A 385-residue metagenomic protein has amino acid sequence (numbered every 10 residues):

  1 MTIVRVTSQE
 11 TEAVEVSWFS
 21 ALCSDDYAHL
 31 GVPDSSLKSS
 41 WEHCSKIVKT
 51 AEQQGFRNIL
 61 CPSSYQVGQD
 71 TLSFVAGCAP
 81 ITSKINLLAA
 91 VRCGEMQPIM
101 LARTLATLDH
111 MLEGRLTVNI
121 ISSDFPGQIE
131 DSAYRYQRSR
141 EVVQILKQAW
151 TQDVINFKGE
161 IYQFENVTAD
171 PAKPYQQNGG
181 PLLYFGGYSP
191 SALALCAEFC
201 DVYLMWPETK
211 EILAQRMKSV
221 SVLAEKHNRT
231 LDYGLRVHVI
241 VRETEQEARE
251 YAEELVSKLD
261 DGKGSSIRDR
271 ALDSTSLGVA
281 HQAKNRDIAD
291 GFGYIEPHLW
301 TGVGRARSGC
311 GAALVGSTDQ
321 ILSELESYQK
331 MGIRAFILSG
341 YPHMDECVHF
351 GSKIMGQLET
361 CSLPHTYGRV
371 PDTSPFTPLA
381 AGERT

Functional and structural regions predicted by a protein language model:
M1-T82, Q176-P181: N-terminal beta1-alpha1-beta2 module of alpha/beta enzyme domains
T2-D25, S132-Q176, E208-K330, E359-T385: An alpha-helical appendage that flanks or caps ligand/catalytic pockets
V14-S20, I59-C61, N86-V91, L116-I120 (+4 more regions): Hydrophobic faces of well-ordered beta-strands that scaffold small-molecule active sites in alpha/beta enzyme cores
L22, D26-E42, A90-I99, P174-Y188 (+2 more regions): Active-site mouth loops of central-metabolism enzymes
S36-A51, T71, L101-T104, F185-L195 (+1 more regions): Short, acidic/polar
A51, G55, C78, L108 (+6 more regions): Conserved, mostly hydrophobic/aromatic
N58-G77, P207-E211, L338-G351: Glycine-rich, proline-tolerant flexible connector loops at the mouths of alpha/beta enzymes
Q69-A89, Q148-A149, E225-H227, Y233 (+1 more regions): Alpha-helix-loop-beta-strand connector modules within alpha/beta enzyme cores
